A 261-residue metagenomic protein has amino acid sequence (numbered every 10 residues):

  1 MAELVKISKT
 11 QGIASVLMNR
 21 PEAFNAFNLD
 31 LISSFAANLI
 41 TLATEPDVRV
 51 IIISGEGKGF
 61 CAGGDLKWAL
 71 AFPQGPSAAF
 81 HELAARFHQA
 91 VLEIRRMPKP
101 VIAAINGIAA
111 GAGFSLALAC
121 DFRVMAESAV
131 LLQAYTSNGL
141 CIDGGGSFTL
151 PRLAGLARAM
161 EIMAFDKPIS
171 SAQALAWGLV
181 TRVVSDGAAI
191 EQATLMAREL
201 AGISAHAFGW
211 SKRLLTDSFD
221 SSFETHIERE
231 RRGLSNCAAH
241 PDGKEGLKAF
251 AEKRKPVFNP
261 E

Functional and structural regions predicted by a protein language model:
M1-E56, L92: Conserved CoA-thioester-binding segment of acyl-CoA-metabolizing enzymes
L4, S33, G55-L92, A109 (+2 more regions): Glycine- (often His-adjacent) and acidic-residue-rich active-site loop that binds/positions the CoA thioester
V16, R20, F35, I53 (+7 more regions): Terminal peptide-recognition signature
L31-F35, L83-R86, L116, A189 (+1 more regions): Hydrophobic alpha-helical membrane-association signature
L92-F208, F223, S235-K248, R254 (+1 more regions): Crotonase-fold acyl-CoA enzyme core
K212-S221: Short, charged, surface-exposed hinge/linker loops at domain edges that act as mobile lids or interdomain connectors
